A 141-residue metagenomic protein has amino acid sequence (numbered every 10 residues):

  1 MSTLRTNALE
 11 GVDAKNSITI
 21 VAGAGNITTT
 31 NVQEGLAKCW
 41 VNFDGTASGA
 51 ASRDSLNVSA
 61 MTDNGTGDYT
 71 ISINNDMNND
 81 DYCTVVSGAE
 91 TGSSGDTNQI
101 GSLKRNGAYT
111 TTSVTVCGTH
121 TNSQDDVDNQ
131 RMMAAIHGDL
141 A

Functional and structural regions predicted by a protein language model:
S2-R5, E10-N79, H120-A141: Extracellular receptor-binding modules and their adjoining Ser/Thr/Gly/Asp/Asn-rich linkers
D76-A89: Short, surface-exposed, low-complexity cationic segments
A89-A141: Extracellular jelly-roll beta-sandwich "head" domains, especially the C-terminal globular C1q domain
